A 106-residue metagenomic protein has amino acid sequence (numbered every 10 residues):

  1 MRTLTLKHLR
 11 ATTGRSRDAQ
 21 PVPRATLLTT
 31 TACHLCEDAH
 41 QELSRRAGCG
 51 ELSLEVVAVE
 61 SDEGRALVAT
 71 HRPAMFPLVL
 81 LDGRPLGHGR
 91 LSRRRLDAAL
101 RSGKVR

Functional and structural regions predicted by a protein language model:
M1-T13: N-terminal "domain-start" segment that seeds a small globular fold
R10-C49: Local sequence-structure signature of Cys/Sec-based thiol-disulfide redox active-site neighborhoods
D38-Q41, A66, L91: Generic recognition of short, well-ordered alpha-helical segments
L52-G64: Thiol-based oxidoreductase modules, predominantly thioredoxin-like and allied folds used for disulfide exchange
D62-R72: N-terminal beta-loop-helix "entrance" segment that forms/cooperates in small-molecule cofactor or anionic ligand
H71-V79: Structural micro-motif
L80-R106: Non-catalytic, surface beta->alpha helical segment in thiol-disulfide oxidoreductase systems
